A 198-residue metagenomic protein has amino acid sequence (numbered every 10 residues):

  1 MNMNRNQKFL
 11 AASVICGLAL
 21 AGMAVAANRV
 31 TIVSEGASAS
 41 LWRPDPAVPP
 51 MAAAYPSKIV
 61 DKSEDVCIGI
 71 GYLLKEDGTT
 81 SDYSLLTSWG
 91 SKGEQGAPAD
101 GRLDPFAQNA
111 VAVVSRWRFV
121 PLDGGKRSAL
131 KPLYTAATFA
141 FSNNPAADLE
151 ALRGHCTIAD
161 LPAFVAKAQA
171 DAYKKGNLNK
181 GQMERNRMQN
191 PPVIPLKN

Functional and structural regions predicted by a protein language model:
N2-A12: Bacterial N-terminal signal peptides that target proteins for export
A12-A21: Bacterial N-terminal signal peptides
A26-N198: Charge-biased low-complexity segments
